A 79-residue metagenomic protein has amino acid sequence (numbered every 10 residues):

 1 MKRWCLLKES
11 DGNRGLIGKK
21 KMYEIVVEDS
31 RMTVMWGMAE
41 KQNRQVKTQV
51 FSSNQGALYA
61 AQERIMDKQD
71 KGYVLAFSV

Functional and structural regions predicted by a protein language model:
M1-G15: Negatively charged, low-complexity tracts enriched in Asp/Glu with abundant Ser/Thr
W4-C5, V46-F51: Generic detection of short hydrophobic beta-strand segments and adjacent strand-loop junctions
S10-G12, S30, A39, N54: Generic structural motif
I17, K21-T48: Short aromatic-glycine-(Arg/Gly/Cys) micro-motifs in beta-strand/loop hairpins
S52-D70: A short, charged, amphipathic alpha-helix used as a generic interaction element across diverse proteins
K71-V79: Intrinsically disordered, low-complexity charged/polar segments
